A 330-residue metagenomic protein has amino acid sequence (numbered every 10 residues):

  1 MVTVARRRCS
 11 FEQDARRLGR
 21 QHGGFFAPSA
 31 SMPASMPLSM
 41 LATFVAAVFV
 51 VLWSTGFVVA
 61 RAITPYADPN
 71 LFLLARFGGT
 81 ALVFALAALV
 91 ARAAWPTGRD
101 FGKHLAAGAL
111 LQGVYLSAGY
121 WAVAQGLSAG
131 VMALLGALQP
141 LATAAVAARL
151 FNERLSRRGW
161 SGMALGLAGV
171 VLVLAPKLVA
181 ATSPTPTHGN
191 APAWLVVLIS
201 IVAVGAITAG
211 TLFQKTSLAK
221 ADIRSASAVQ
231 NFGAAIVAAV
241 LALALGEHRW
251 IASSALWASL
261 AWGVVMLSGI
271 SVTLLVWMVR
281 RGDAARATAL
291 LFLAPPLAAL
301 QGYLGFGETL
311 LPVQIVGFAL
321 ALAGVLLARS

Functional and structural regions predicted by a protein language model:
T3, Q13, F25-R76, A118 (+2 more regions): Glycine-/small-residue-enriched transmembrane alpha-helix faces in small-molecule transporters and effluxers
A46, L73-A75, V131-L138, L212-I236 (+1 more regions): Helix-helix packing/entry segments at the starts of transmembrane helices
L52, G56-F57, A85-G136, L172 (+1 more regions): Specific transmembrane alpha-helical segments of multi-pass solute transporters/efflux pumps, especially DMT/EamA
V59-Y66, A124-Q125, A175-A191, A244-S259 (+2 more regions): Membrane-interface helix termini and inter-helical loops of multi-pass transporters
T64-V114, P140-A142, V146-A147, G205-G210 (+3 more regions): Transmembrane alpha-helices of multi-pass small-molecule transport proteins
L71-L82, L111, L116, Y120-G159 (+1 more regions): Specific alpha-helical transmembrane segments that line the substrate/conduction pathway and gating interfaces
F84, V146, L155-L178, P184 (+3 more regions): Hydrophobic transmembrane alpha-helices of multi-pass small-molecule transport proteins
D100-G108, L155-L167, A221-Q230: Cytoplasmic-side transmembrane-helix entry/capping segments in multi-pass membrane proteins
